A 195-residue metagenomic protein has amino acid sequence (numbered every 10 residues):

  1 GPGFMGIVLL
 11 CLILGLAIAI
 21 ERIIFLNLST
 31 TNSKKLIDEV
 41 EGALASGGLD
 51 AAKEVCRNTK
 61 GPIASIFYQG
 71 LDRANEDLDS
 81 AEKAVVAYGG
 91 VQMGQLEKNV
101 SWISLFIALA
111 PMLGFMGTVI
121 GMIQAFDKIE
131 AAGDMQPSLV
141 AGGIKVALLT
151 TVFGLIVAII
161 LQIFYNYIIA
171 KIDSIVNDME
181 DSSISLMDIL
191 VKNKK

Functional and structural regions predicted by a protein language model:
G1-K35: Hydrophobic membrane-targeting segments
G1-P2, L16, A52, F67 (+3 more regions): Residue-level signature of catalytic and energy-coupling elements of molecular machines, predominantly ATP/GTP-dependent
F4-L14, I107-L113, G117-I120, T151 (+1 more regions): Residue-level signal for the membrane-embedded core of alpha-helical transmembrane segments, especially mid-helix
R22-I23, V146, N166, I172: Hydrophobic alpha-helical segments, especially transmembrane helices and their immediate juxtamembrane helical caps
T30-M116, I120-D134, I163-K195: Predominantly long cytosolic amphipathic alpha-helical stalk/bundle segments
G133-L148: Hydrophobic alpha-helical transmembrane segments and adjacent short intramembrane/lumenal linkers of inner/organellar
K145-F164: Hydrophobic alpha-helical transmembrane segments of polytopic membrane proteins
